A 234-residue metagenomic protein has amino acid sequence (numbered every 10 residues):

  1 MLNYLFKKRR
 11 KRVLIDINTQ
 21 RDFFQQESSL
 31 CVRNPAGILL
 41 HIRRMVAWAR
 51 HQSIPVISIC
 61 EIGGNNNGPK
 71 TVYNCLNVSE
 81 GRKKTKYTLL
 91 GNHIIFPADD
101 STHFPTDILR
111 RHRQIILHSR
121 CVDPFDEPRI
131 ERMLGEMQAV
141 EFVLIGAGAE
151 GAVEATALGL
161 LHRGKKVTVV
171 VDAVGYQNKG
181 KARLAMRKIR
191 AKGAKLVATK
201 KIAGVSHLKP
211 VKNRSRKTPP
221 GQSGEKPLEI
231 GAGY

Functional and structural regions predicted by a protein language model:
R10-V13: Extreme N-terminal starter segment of soluble prokaryotic enzymes
I15-I17, V171: Active-site flanking residues adjacent to catalytic metal/cofactor-binding acidic residues
S28-P35, T71-C75: Short glycine-enriched, charge-decorated loop/helix-capping segments at active-site entrances that position
L39-V140: Active-site alpha/beta core segments
H41-A49, V153-H162: Histidine-anchored nucleotide/phosphate-binding helix
E80-I95, G180-R214: Structural recognition of alpha->loop->beta junctions
V143-G146, K166-K179: A short glycine-rich beta-strand->turn/loop micro-motif centered on a GG-aromatic cluster
V211-Y234: C-terminal accessory domains and tails appended to enzymatic cores
